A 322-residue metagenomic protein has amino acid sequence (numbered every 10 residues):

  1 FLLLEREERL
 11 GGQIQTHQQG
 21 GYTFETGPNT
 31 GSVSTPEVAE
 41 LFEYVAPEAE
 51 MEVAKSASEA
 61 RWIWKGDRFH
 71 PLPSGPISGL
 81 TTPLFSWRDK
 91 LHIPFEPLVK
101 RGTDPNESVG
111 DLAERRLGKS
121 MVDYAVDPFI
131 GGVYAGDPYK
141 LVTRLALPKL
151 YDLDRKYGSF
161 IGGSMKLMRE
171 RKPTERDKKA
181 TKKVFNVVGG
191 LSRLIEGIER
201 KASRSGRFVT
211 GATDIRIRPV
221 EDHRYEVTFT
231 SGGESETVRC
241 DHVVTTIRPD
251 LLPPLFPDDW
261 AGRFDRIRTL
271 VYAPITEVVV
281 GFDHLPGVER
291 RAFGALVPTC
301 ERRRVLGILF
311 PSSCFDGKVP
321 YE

Functional and structural regions predicted by a protein language model:
F1-Q19: Glycine-rich FAD pyrophosphate-binding loop
I14-Q18, T35, V126, F256-D259: Short, flexible helix/strand-to-coil boundary loops that buttress conserved ligand/catalytic motifs in alpha/beta
Q18, W64, T228-T230: A general beta-strand register signal
G20-R101: Dinucleotide-binding Rossmann-like beta1-alpha1 core, especially the glycine-rich loop that anchors the ADP
E37-P71, R116-D123, K201-T210, I215-Y225: Feature captures the FAD/FMN-dependent oxidoreductase FAD-binding
H92-V220: Active-site/ligand-binding neighborhood in enzyme catalytic cores
T210-E322: Mid-domain catalytic core of redox enzymes that form a hydrophobic substrate pocket/lid adjacent to a catalytic redox
